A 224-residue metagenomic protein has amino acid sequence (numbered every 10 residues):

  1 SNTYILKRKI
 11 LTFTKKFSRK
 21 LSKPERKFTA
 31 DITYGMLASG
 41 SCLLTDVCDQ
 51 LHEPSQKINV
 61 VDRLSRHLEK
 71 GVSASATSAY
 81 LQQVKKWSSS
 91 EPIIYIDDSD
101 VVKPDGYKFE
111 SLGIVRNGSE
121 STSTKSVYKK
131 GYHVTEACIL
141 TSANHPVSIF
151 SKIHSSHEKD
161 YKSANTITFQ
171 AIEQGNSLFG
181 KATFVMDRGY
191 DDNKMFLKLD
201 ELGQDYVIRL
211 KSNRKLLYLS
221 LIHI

Functional and structural regions predicted by a protein language model:
S1-R8, T12, K16: Intrinsically disordered, low-complexity and often Lys/Arg-enriched segments
K16, K20-S75: Short, positively charged, Gly/Tyr-enriched micro-motifs that form contact patches at catalytic or ligand/partner
V47, I93-V102, A137, T183-D191 (+1 more regions): Short, conserved catalytic/metal-binding motifs centered on acidic residues
N59, S142-I149: Short, flexible active-site-proximal loops enriched in glycine and acidic residues
V61-S142: Active-site-proximal, Lys/Arg-enriched surface segment that forms a nucleic-acid-binding/basic interface patch
S89-E91, Y132-V134, P146, F179-A182 (+1 more regions): A general structural motif
D100-K103, S142-H145, S156-E158, D191: A short acidic, glycine/proline-enriched capping/turn motif at secondary-structure boundaries, especially helix N-cap
K152-I222: An internal, acidic/charged active-site-proximal segment that coordinates divalent cations and/or engages
